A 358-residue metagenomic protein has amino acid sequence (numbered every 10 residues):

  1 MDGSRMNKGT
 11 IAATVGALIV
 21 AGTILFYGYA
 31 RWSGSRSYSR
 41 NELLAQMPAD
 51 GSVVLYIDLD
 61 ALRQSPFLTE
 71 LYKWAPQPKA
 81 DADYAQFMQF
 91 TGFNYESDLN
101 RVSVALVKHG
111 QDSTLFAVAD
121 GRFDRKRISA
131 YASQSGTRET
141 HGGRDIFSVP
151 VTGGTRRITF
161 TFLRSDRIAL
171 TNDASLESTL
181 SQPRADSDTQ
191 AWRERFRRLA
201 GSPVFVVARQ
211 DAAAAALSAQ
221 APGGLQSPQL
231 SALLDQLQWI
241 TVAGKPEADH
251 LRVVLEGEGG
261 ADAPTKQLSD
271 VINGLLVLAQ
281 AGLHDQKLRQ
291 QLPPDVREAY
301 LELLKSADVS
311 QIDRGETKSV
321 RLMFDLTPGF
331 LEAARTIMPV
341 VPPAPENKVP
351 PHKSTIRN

Functional and structural regions predicted by a protein language model:
M1-K8: N-terminal Lys/Arg-rich, disordered targeting/topogenic segments
A12-G28: Hydrophobic membrane-insertion alpha-helices, especially the h-region of bacterial N-terminal signal peptides
G28-M47: Ser/Thr/Pro/Gly-rich low-complexity linker/stalk segments immediately outside membranes or between
L44-W74: Short extracytoplasmic
L55, G92-R195, L255-E258, D313-P343: Single conserved position on a long alpha-helix in the C-terminal lobe of the eukaryotic protein kinase
S65-P66, K73-E96, R138-H250, P264-D270 (+2 more regions): An internal, short helix-loop-strand segment that often contains or flanks glycine-aspartate motifs
N100-H109, Q238-P246, K305-R314: Short amphipathic beta-strand and strand-loop transition segments with alternating hydrophobic
A130-Y131, L251-R252, L276: Beta-strand-dominated lipid-handling architectures at cellular/organellar boundaries
